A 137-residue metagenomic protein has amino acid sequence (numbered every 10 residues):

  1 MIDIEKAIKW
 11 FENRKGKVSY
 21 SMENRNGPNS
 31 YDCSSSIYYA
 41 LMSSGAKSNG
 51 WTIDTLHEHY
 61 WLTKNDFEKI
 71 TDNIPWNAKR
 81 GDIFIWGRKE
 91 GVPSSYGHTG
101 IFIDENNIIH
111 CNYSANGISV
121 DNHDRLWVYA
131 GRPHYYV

Functional and structural regions predicted by a protein language model:
M1-G50, K79, G87-H98, I109-C111 (+2 more regions): N-terminal capping segments
I53-H59: Active/binding-pocket-proximal capping segment
H59-K69: Short, structured beta-strand/loop micro-motifs enriched in basic residues and often containing a Trp
E68-K79: Short acidic low-complexity segments
I101: Active-site-adjacent helix/loop patches that line small-molecule binding or acyl-intermediate pockets
C111-L126: Catalytic alpha/beta core of large soluble enzyme barrels
